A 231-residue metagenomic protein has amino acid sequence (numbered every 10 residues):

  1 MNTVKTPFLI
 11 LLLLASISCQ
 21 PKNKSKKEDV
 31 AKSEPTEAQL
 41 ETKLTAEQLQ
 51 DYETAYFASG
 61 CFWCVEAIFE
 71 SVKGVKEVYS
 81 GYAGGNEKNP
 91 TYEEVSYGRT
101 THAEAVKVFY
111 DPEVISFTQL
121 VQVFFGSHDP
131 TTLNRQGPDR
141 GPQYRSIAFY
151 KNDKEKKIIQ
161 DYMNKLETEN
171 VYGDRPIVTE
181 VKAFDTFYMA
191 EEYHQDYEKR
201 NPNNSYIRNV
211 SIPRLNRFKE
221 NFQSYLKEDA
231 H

Functional and structural regions predicted by a protein language model:
M1-F8: Bacterial N-terminal signal peptides that target proteins for export
F8-L9, Q39: Intrinsically disordered, low-complexity repeat segments enriched in small/polar residues
L12-C19: Hydrophobic h-region of N-terminal signal peptides that target proteins for export in Gram-negative bacteria
C19-H231: Flexible coil/turn and secondary-structure edge motifs
